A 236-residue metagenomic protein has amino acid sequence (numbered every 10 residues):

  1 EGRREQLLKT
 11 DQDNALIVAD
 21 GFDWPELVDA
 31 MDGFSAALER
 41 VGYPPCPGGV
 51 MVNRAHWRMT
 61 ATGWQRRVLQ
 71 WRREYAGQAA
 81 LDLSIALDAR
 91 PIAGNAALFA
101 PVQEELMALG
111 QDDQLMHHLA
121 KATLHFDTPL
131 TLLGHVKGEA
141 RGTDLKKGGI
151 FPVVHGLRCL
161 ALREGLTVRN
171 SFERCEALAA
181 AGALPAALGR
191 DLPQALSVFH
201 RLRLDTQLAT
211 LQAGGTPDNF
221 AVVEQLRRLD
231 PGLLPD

Functional and structural regions predicted by a protein language model:
E1: Short gly/ser-rich loop at a beta-strand->alpha-helix junction or flexible surface loop bordering the NTP-binding
R4-D29, L202: Catalytic metal-binding acidic patch
E5-Q6, G48, S84, A89 (+2 more regions): Generic secondary-structure boundary/loop-capping signal
K9, C46, D88, A93 (+3 more regions): Generic, ordered loop/turn and secondary-structure boundary motif
Q12-L16, C46-G48, A55-M59, E173-A177 (+1 more regions): Conserved catalytic-core motifs characterized by acidic clusters
L16-D20, G49, L157-L160, T206: Active-site proximal loops enriched in glycine and acidic residues that flank catalytic Cys/His/Asp and coordinate
D23-A86, R90-A93, A97-E105: Conserved catalytic core of two-metal-ion nucleotidyltransferases
A97-D236: Conserved nucleotidyltransferase catalytic core and NTase-mimicking acidic/glycine-rich helix/loop elements in nucleic
